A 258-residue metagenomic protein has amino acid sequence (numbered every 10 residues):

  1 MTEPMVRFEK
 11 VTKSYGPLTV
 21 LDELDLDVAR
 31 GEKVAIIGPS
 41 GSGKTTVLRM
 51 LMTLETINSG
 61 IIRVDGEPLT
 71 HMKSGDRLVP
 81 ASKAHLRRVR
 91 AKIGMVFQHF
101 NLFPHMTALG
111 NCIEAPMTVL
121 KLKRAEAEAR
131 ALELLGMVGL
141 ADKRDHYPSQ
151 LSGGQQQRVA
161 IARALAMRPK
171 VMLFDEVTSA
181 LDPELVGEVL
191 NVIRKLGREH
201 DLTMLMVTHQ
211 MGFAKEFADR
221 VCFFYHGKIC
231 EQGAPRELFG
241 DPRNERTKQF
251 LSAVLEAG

Functional and structural regions predicted by a protein language model:
E3-P235: ABC family nucleotide-binding domain
Y225, Q232, R236-G258: C-terminal boundary and immediately downstream tail of ABC-type ATPase nucleotide-binding domains
